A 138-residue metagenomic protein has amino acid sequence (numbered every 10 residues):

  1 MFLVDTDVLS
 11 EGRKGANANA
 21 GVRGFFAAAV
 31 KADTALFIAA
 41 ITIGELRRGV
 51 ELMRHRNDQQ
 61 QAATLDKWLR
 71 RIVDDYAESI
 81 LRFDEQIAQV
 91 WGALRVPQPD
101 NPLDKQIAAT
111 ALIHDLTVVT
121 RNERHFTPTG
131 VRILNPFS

Functional and structural regions predicted by a protein language model:
M1, A108, L112-S138: Acidic, PIN/NYN-like endoribonuclease modules and their adjacent C-terminal/linker elements
M1-I38, L52-L69: Short, well-structured N-terminal submotif of metal-dependent ribonuclease cores
V8-E11, R48, Q89, H125: Active-site micro-motifs of SAM-dependent methyltransferase domains
R13, V50, R95, G130 (+1 more regions): Short, flexible helix/strand-to-coil boundary loops that buttress conserved ligand/catalytic motifs in alpha/beta
F37, L81, L134: General small-molecule cofactor/ligand-binding pocket signal
R48-R54, A63, D74-R121: Active-site neighborhoods of divalent-metal-dependent phosphate/nucleic-acid chemistry enzymes
